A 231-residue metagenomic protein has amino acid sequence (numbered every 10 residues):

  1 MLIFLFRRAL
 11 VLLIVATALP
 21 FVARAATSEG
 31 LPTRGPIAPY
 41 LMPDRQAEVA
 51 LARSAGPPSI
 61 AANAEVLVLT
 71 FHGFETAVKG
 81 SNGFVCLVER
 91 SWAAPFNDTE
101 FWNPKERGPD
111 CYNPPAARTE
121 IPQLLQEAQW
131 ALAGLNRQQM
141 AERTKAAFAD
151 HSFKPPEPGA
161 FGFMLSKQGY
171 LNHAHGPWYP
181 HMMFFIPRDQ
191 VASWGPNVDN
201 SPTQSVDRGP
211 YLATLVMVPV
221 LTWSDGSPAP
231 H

Functional and structural regions predicted by a protein language model:
M1-R7: N-terminal secretory signal peptides that target proteins for export/translocation
L5, P20-F21, P57, G195: Glycine-centered flexibility motif
R7-R8, R24: Basic polycationic patches enriched in arginine
A9-P20: Bacterial N-terminal signal peptides
F21-T27: Sec/Tat signal peptide C-region and signal peptidase I cleavage site
T27-H231: Primary mode marks residue(s) on the alpha4-beta5-alpha5 output face of response regulator receiver
